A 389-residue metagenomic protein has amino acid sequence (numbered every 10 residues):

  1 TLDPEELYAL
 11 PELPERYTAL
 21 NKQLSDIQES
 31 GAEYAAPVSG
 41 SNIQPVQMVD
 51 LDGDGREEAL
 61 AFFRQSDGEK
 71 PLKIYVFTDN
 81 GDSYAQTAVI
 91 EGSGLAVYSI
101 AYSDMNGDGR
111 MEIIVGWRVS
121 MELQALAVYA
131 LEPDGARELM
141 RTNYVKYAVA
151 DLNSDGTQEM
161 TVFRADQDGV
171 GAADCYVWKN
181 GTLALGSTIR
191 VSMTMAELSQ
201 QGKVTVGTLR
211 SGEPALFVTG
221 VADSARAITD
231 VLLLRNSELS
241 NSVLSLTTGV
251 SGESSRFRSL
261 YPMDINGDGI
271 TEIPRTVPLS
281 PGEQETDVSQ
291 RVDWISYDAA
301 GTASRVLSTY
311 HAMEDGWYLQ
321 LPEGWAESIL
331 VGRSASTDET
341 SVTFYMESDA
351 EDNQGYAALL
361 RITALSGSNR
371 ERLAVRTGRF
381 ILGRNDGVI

Functional and structural regions predicted by a protein language model:
T1-N353, G367-V388: Beta-propeller-forming repeat regions
N353-R361: Trp/Gly-enriched beta-strand surface patches
